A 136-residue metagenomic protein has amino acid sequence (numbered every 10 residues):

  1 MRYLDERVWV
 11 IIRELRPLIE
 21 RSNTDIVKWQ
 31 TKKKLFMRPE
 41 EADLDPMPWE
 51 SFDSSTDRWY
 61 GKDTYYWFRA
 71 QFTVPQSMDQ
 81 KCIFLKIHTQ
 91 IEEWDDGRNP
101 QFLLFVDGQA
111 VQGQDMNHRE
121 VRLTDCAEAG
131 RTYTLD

Functional and structural regions predicted by a protein language model:
M1-S54: Accessory carbohydrate-binding/adhesion or oligomerization-edge regions at the termini of glycan-active proteins
L44-D45, F52-S55, G97-V121: Solvent-exposed beta-strand/loop surfaces of large extracellular or lumenal domains
P48, D53-G61, H88: Contiguous segments within soluble domain cores/interaction surfaces
Y60-S77: Short beta-strands within extracellular/lumenal beta-sheet-rich domains
D63-Y65, M116, G130: Solvent-exposed, conformationally flexible loop/turn segments
F68-A70, R119-R122, Y133: Short strand-edge motifs at loop-to-beta-strand transitions and within beta-strands of extracellular beta-rich domains
S77-V106, D115, L135: Aromatic-lined ligand-binding clefts that engage carbohydrates, nucleic acids, or primary amines
C126-D136: Noncatalytic modules at the cell exterior or secretory-pathway interfaces, chiefly beta-strand-rich lectin/adhesion
